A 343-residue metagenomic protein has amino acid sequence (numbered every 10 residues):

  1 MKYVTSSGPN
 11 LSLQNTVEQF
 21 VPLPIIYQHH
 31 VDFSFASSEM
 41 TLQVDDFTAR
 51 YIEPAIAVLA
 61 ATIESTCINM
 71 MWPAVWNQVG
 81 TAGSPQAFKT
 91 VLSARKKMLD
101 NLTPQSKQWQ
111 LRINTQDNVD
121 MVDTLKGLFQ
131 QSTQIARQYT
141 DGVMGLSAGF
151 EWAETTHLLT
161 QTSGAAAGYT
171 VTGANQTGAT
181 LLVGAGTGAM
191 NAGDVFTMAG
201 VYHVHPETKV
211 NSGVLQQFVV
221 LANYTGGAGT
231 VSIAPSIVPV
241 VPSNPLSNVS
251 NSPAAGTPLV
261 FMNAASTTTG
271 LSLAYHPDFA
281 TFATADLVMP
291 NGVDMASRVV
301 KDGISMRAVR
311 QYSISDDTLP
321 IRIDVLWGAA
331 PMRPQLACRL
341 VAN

Functional and structural regions predicted by a protein language model:
M1, S34, E39-M40, G229 (+1 more regions): Long, position-biased, composition-driven segments near the start of the mature protein
M1-Q28: Assembly/oligomerization interface modules of large self-assembling protein complexes
L13-N15, L128-G164, G168, V238-P239 (+1 more regions): Protruding loop/beta-arch "assembly-hinge" segments enriched in small, turn-prone residues
V21, V31, K107-W109, A148-F150 (+7 more regions): Structural beta-strand/beta-sheet cores of well-ordered domains, especially the beta-sheet scaffolds that support
L23-T90, L99-D117, D141-W152, S315-G328: Long, contiguous amphipathic alpha-helices that act as assembly "spine/axial" helices in icosahedral shell and virion
V44-A49, L182-G186, A308-S315: Exposed beta-sheet edge/beta-hairpin loop segments within beta-rich domains
R95-L102, Y139-V143, T187, V309-Q311: A generic local secondary-structure boundary/capping motif
D120-V240, N248, R339-N343: Autoprocessing Asn-cyclization modules and mimics
